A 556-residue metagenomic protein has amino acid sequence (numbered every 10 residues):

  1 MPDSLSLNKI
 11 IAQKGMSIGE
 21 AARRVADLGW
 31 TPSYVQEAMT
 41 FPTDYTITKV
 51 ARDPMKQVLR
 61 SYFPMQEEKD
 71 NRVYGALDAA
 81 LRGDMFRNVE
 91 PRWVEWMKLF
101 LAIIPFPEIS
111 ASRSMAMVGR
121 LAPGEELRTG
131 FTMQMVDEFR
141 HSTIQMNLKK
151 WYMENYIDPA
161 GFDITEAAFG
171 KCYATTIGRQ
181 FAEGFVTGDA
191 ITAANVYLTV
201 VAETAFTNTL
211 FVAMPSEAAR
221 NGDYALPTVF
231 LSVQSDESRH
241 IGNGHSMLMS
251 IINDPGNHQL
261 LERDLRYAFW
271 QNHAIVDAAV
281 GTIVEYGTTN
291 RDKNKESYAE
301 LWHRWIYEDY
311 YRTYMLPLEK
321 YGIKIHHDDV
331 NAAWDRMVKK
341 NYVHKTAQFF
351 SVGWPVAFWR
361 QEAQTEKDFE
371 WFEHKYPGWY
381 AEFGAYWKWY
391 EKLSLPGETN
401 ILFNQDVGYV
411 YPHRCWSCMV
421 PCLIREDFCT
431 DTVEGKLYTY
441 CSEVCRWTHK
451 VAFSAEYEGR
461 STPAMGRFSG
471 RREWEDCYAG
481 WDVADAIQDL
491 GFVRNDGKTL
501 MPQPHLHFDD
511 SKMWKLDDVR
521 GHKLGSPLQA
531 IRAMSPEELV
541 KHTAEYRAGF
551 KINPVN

Functional and structural regions predicted by a protein language model:
M1-K49, Q259-G397: Extended, helix-rich structural scaffolds rather than catalytic motifs
L5-Q13, G19, I47-V58, W96-F100 (+5 more regions): Alpha-helical scaffold segments that form or flank carboxylate-/histidine-based iron centers
G19, E90-A122, D189-R220, Q405 (+1 more regions): Alpha-helical bundle segments that constitute or directly flank the non-heme di-iron/ferroxidase center
A26-D78, F139-I164, H245-L248: Conserved alpha-helical segments that form or flank metal/cofactor-binding pockets of metalloenzymes
D78-L101, G161-V201, A219-N221, A268-N290: Acidic/His metal-coordination segments adjacent to aromatic residues that form catalytic metal sites in metalloenzymes
L101-I177: Long, hydrophobic, well-ordered secondary-structure blocks that form the structural core and pocket-lining surfaces
M117-T129, W151-D158, F185-A193, V212-S232 (+3 more regions): Inter-helical turn/loop segments and adjacent helix faces that build the functional surface of alpha-helical bundle
K367-K436, C441, R446-W447, S454-N556: Intrinsically disordered, low-complexity terminal tails and linkers in eukaryotic proteins, enriched in charged/polar
